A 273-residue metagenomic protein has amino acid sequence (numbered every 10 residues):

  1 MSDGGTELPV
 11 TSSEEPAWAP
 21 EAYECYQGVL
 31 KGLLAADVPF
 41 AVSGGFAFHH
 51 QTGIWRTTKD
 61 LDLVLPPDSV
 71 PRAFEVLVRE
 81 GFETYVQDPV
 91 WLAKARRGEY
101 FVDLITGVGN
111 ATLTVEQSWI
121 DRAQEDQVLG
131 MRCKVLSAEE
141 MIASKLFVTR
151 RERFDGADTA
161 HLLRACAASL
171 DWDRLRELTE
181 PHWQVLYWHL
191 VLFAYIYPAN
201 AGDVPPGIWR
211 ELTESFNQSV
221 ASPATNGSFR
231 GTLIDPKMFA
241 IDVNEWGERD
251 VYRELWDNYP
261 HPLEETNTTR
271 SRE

Functional and structural regions predicted by a protein language model:
M1-V42: Helical scaffold of the NTase/Pol beta-like nucleotidyltransferase catalytic core
S2-P9, T114-E273: Catalytic cores of NTP-dependent nucleotidyl/adenyl transfer enzymes across multiple folds
A17-A19, D62, L113: Short, flexible loop segments at the rims of nucleotide/cofactor-binding pockets, characterized by
W18, A22, L65, A73-V76 (+1 more regions): N-terminal functional module detector in eukaryotic proteins
Q27-L61, L65-F74, V135-S137, D242-E273: Active-site nucleotide-donor binding segment shared across nucleotidyl transfer reactions
F46, S69, E99, V108-N110 (+2 more regions): Short, flexible active-site-adjacent loop segments at beta-strand->alpha-helix junctions, enriched in small/polar
A73-V78, V86-P89, S137, I142: Nucleic-acid-binding surface
V78-S118: Conserved catalytic core of two-metal-ion nucleotidyltransferases
